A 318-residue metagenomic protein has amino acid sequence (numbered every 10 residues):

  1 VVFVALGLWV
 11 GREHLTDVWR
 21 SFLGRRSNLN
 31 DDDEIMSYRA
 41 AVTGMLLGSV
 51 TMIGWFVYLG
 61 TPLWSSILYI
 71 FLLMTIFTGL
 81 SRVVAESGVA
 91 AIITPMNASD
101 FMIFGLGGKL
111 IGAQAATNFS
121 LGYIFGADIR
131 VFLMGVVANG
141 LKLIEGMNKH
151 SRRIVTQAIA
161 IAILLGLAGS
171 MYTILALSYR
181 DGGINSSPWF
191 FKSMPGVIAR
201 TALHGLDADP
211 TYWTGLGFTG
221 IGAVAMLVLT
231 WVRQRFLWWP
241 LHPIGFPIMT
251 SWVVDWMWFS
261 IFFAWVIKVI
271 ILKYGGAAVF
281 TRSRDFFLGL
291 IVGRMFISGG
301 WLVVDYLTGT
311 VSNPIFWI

Functional and structural regions predicted by a protein language model:
V1-I318: Alpha-helical multipass membrane-protein architecture
